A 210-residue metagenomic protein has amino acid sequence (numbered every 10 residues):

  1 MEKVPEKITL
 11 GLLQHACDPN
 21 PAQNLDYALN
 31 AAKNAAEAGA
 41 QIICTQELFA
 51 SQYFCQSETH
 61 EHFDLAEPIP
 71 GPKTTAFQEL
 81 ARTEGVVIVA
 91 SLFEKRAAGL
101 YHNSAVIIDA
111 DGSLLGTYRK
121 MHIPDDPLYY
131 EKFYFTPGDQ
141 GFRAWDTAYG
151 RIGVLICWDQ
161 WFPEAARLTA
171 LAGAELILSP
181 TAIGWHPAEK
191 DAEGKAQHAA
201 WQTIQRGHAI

Functional and structural regions predicted by a protein language model:
E2-L10, A144-G153, L176: Beta-strand-turn-beta hairpins that frame and shape the catalytic cleft of phosphate-ester-processing enzymes
L10, N24, A32-E61, A81 (+4 more regions): Active-site beta-strand/loop signature of hydrolases that rely on acidic residues for catalysis
Q14-P19: Short polar catalytic/cofactor-binding loops
A22-L29, P70-G71: Glycine-rich anion/phosphate-binding loops
Q56-D64, D126-P127, H186-E193: Short glycine/proline- and charge-enriched loop/turn segments that cap or connect secondary-structure elements
D64-V154, Q205-I210: Catalytic-core segment of enzymes that process non-peptidic bonds
A66-V89, C157-I210: CN hydrolase (nitrilase-like) catalytic-core segments centered on the catalytic cysteine and neighboring Lys/Glu
